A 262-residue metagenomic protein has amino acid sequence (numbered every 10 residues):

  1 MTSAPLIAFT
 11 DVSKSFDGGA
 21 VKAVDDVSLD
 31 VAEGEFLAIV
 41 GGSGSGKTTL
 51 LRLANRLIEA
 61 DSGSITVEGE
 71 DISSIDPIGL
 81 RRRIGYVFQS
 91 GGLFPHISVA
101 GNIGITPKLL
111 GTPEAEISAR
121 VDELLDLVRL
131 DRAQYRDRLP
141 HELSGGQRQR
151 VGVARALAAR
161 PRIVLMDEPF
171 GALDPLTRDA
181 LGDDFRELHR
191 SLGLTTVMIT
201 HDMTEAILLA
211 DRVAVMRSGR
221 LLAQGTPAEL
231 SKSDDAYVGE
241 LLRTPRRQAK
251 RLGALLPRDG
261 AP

Functional and structural regions predicted by a protein language model:
N55: Helix-to-loop junction immediately C-terminal to a conserved catalytic motif
D71-G85, L109, L230-S233: ABC ATPase NBD coupling module
A115-Q134, E187: Conserved ABC ATPase "signature" region
R138-L143, Q147: Conserved ABC ATPase signature
R160: Conserved catalytic motifs of ABC-family nucleotide-binding domains
S218-G219: Conserved ABC ATPase "signature" C-loop
Q224-G225: ABC ATPase "signature
